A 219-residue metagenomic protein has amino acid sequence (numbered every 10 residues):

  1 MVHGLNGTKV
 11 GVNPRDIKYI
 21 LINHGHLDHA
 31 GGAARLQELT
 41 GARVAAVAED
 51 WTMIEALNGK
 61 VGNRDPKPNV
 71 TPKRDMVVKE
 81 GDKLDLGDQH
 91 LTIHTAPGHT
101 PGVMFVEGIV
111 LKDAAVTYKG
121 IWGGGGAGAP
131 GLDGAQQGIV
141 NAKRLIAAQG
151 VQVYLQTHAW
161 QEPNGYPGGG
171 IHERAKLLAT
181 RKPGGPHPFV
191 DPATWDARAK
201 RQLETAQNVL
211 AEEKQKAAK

Functional and structural regions predicted by a protein language model:
M1-V10, F105-G126: Conserved beta-strand hairpin/beta-sheet module of binuclear metal-dependent hydrolase folds, prominently
T8-K83, E173-R174, A179-D191, R198: Active-site HxH/HxHxD metal-binding segment of metal-dependent hydrolases
P14-K18, L39-R43, Q89-T92, A115-Y118 (+1 more regions): Loop/turn elements at helix/coil->beta-strand transitions in domains of secreted/extracellular proteins
D16, A48-T100, G123-G124, A129-G150: Metallo-beta-lactamase
G25-G31, W51-I54, T100-M104, G128-P130 (+2 more regions): Active-site environment of divalent metal-dependent phosphoester hydrolases
A34, E38, E107-K112, V140-Q149: Short amphipathic alpha-helices and their capping/turn segments at secondary-structure boundaries
G128-K219: Accessory terminal helices/loops
